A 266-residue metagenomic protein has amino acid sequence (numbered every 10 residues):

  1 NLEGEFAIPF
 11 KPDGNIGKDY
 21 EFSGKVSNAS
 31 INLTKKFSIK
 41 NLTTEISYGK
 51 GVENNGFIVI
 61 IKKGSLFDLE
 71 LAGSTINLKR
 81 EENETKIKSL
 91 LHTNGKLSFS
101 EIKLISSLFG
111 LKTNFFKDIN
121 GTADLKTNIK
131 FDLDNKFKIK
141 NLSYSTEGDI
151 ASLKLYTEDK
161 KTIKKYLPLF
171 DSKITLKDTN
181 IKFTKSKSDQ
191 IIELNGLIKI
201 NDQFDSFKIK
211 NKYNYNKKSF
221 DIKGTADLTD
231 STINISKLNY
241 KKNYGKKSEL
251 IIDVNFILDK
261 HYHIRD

Functional and structural regions predicted by a protein language model:
N1-F67, L71-D266: Membrane-proximal interfacial segments on either side of biological membranes
